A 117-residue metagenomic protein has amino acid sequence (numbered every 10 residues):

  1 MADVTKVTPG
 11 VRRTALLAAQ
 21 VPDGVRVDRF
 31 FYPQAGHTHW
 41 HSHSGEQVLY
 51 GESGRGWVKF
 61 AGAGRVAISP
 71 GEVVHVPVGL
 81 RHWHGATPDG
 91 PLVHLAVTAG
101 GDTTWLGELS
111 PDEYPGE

Functional and structural regions predicted by a protein language model:
M1-V25, T104-E117: A short, N-terminal "cap"/entry segment at the start of jelly-roll beta-barrel domains of the cupin/DSBH fold
R26-H43, V78: Conserved short histidine dyad/triad with adjacent acidic residue
F31-P33, S42-K59, V97-A99: Short, conserved beta-strand element in jelly-roll/cupin
G36, G56, G64, L80 (+1 more regions): Short acidic/polar mixed-charge low-complexity motifs
V48, H75, D89-E108: A short hydrophobic beta-strand segment most commonly corresponding to one strand of the jelly-roll/cupin
G62-G79: Short acidic-glycine-tyrosine-enriched beta hairpin
G85-A86: Asparagine-centered strand-capping/turn motif at beta-strand->loop junctions
